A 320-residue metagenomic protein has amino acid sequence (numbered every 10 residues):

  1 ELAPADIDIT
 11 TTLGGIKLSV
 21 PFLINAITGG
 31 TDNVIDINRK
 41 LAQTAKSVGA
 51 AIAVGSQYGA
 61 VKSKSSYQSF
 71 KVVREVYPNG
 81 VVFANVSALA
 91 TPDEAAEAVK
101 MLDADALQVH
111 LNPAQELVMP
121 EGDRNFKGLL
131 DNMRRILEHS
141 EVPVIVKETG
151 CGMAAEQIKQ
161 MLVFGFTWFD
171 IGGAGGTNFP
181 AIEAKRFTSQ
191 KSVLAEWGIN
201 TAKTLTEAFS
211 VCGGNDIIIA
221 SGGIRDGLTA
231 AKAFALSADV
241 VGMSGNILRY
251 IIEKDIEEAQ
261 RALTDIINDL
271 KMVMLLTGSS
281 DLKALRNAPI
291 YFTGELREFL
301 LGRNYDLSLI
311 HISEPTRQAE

Functional and structural regions predicted by a protein language model:
E1-G14, L18, Y291-L307: An N-cap/entry alpha-helix motif that binds or orients negatively charged groups
L13-G59: Active-site cofactor/substrate anionic-group-binding motifs, chiefly glycine- and Lys/Arg-rich phosphate-binding loops
P21-L23, A51-A53, V81-F83, A106-Q108 (+4 more regions): Structural preference for beta-strand elements that scaffold enzyme active sites
L23-I35, F83-T91, I145-G152, I219-A220 (+1 more regions): Active-site mouth loops of central-metabolism enzymes
I24, A45, L107, F169 (+2 more regions): Conserved, mostly hydrophobic/aromatic
N33, A60-V73, T91-E94, Q115-I136 (+4 more regions): Active-site-adjacent beta->alpha loops and helix N-cap segments on the catalytic face of soluble alpha/beta enzymes
K127-E253: Glycine-rich phosphate/ribose-binding loops and adjacent secondary-structure elements that form binding surfaces
I310-E320: Single conserved hydrophobic/aromatic residue that forms the stacking wall/gate of nucleotide- or nucleobase-binding
